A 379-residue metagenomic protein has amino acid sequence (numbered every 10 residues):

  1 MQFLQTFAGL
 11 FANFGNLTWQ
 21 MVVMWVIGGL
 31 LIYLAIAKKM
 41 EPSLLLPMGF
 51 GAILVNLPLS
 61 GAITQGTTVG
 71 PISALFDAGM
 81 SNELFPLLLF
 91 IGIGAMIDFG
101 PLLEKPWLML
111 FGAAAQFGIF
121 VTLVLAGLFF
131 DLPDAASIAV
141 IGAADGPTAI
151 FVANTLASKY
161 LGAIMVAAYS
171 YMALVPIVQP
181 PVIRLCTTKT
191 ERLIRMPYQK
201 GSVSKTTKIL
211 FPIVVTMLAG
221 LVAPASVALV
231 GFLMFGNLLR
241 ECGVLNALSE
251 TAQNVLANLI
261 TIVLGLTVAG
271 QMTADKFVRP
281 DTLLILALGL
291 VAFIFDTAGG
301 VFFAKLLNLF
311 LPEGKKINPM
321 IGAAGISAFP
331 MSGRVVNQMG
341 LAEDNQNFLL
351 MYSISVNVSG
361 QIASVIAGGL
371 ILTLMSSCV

Functional and structural regions predicted by a protein language model:
M1-G70: N-terminal alpha-helical transmembrane segments of multi-pass membrane transport and channel/translocase proteins
M1-N16, V22, P181-L210, V244-E250 (+1 more regions): Intrinsically disordered, low-complexity non-transmembrane regions of multi-pass membrane transporters
L31, L54, G79-L103, G236-L239 (+1 more regions): Hydrophobic transmembrane alpha-helices of secondary-active transporters and Na+-translocating membrane complexes
D77-N82, I91-M96, F111-F117, V121 (+3 more regions): Alpha-helical membrane segments and immediately flanking helix-loop junctions that form or couple to the substrate/ion
L102-T122, A274-V301, S353-N357: Entry/N-cap segments of selected transmembrane alpha helices and their immediately preceding amphipathic helices
K159-I177, L286-D296, I321-A324: Alpha-helical transmembrane segments
S170-V244: Membrane-embedded hairpin module used as a gating/binding unit in multi-pass transport and secretion proteins
T216-A304: Transmembrane helical segments that form the transport core of multi-pass membrane transport proteins
